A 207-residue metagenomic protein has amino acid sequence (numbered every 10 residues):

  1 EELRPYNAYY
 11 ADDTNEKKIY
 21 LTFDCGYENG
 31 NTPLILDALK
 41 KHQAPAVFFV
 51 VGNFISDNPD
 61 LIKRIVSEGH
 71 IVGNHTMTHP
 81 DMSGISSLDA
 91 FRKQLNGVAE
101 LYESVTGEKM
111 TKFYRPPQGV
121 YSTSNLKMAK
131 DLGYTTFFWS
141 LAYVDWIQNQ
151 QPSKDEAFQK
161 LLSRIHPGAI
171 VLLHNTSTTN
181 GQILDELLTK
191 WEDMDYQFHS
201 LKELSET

Functional and structural regions predicted by a protein language model:
E1-S86, N96-E103, M110-T111, E203-E206: Active-site beta->alpha N-cap acidic-glycine motif
D24, L39, V72, Y114-P117 (+3 more regions): Divalent metal-coordination and catalytic microenvironments
G26-P33, S56, I85-R92, G119-V120 (+2 more regions): Soluble non-cytosolic domains of exported or imported proteins
L34-D37, D60-S67, K93, G97-E100 (+5 more regions): Alpha-helical scaffolding segments of alpha/beta enzyme cores, especially the outer helices of TIM-barrel or partial
I71-T78, G119, L173-T176: Histidine-centered catalytic micro-motifs
V120, N125-R164, Y196-T207: His/Asp/Glu-enriched short active-site or ligand-binding loop at hydrolase and phosphoryl-transfer sites
H166-K202: Catalytic grooves of carbohydrate-active enzymes
